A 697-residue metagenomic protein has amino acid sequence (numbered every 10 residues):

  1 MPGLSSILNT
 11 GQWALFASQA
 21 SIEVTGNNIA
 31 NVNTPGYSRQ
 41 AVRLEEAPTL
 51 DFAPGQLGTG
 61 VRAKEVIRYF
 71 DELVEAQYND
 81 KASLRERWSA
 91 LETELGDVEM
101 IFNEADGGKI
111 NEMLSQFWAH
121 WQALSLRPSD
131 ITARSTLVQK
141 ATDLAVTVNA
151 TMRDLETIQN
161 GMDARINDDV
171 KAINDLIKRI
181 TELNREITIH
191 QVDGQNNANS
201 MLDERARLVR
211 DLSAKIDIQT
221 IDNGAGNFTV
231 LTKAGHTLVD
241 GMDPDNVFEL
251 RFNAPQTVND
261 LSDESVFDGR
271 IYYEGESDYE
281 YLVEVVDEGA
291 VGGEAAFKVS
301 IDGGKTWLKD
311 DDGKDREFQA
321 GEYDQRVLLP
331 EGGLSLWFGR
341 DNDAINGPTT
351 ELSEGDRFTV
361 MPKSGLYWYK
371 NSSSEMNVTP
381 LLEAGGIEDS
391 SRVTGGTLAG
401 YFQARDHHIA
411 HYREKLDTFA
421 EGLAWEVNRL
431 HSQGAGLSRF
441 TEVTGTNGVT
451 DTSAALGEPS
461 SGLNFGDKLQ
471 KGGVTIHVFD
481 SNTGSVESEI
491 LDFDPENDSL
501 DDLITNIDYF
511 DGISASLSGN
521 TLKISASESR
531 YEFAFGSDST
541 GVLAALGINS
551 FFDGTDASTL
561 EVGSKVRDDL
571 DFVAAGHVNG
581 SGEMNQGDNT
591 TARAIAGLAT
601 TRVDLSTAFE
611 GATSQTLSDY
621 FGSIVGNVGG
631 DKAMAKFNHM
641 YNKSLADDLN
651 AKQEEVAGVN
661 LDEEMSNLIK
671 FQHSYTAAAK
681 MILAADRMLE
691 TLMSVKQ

Functional and structural regions predicted by a protein language model:
M1-Q697: Structural signature of extracellular appendage/secretion-system components
